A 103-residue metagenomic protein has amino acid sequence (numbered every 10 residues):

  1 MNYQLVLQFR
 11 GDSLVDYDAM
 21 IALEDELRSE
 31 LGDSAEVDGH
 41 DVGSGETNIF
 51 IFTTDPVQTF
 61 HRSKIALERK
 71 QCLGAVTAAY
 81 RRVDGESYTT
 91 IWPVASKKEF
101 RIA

Functional and structural regions predicted by a protein language model:
M1-L14: Short glycine-/aliphatic-rich beta-strand segments at the starts of folded cytosolic domains
L5-L7, L27, A78: Hydrophobic beta-strand residues in large extracellular and virion-surface proteins
D12-V15, P56-Q58: Short acidic, S/G/P-rich loop/turn micro-motifs used as interaction or catalytic elements
V15-D33: Short amphipathic alpha-helix segments
D33-A66: Short, intrinsically disordered low-complexity segments
R69-E86: Conserved short beta-strand edge segments in small beta-sheet-based binding/regulatory domains
G85-A103: Short, low-order "capping/linker" segments at domain edges
